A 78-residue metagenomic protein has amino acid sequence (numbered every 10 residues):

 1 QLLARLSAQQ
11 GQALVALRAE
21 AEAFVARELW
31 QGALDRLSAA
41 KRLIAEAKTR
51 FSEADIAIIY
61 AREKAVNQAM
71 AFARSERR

Functional and structural regions predicted by a protein language model:
L3-L6, E20, A39, E63: Structural register within alpha-helical repeat arrays
S7-A16, T49-R50, R62-R78: Alpha-helical linker/edge segments of TPR/alpha-solenoid repeat scaffolds and analogous pre-/post-domain helices
A26, W30-A33, I56-Y60: Pan-zinc metallopeptidase signature
I44-A47: Alpha-helical junction/boundary sensor with strong preference for TPR arrays
